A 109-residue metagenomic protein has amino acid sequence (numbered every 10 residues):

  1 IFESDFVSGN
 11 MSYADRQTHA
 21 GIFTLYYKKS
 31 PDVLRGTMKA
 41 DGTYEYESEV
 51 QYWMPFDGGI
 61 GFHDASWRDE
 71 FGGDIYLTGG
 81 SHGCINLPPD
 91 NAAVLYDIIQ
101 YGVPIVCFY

Functional and structural regions predicted by a protein language model:
I1-Y27: Cell wall/extracellular polymer interaction/catalysis modules
Q17-A20, Y27-Y109: Exported/periplasmic cell-wall-interacting domains
